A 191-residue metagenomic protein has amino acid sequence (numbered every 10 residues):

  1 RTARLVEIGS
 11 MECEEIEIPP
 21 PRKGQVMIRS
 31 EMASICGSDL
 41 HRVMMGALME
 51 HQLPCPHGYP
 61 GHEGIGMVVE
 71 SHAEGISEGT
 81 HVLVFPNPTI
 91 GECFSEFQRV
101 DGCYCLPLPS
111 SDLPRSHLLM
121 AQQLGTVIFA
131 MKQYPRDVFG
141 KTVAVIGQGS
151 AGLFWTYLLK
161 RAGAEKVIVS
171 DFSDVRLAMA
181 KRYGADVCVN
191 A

Functional and structural regions predicted by a protein language model:
R1-A3: Short structural boundary motif marking the start of a folded domain
E7-G9, R22: Residue-level recognition of beta-strand termini and adjacent short loop/turns
G9-E14, G64: Short beta-strand or tight-loop elements that sit immediately N-terminal to catalytic metal-binding acidic residues
E17-S34, A47-T89, S111-D112: Glycine-rich beta-strand-centered segment in the early N-terminal region that forms part of a ligand/cofactor-binding
S38-M44: Cytochrome P450 core scaffold surrounding the K-helix E-X-X-R motif and the conserved "meander" helix-loop region
D39, E63, D171: Acidic active-site catalytic centers that drive phospho-/nucleotidyl reactions and related ester hydrolyses
H62, V82-I146: NAD(P)H dinucleotide-binding glycine-rich loop of Rossmann-like/cofactor-binding domains, especially the beta1-alpha1
H117-A191: Mid-domain Rossmann-like dinucleotide-binding core that forms the NAD(H)/NADP(H) cofactor-binding site
